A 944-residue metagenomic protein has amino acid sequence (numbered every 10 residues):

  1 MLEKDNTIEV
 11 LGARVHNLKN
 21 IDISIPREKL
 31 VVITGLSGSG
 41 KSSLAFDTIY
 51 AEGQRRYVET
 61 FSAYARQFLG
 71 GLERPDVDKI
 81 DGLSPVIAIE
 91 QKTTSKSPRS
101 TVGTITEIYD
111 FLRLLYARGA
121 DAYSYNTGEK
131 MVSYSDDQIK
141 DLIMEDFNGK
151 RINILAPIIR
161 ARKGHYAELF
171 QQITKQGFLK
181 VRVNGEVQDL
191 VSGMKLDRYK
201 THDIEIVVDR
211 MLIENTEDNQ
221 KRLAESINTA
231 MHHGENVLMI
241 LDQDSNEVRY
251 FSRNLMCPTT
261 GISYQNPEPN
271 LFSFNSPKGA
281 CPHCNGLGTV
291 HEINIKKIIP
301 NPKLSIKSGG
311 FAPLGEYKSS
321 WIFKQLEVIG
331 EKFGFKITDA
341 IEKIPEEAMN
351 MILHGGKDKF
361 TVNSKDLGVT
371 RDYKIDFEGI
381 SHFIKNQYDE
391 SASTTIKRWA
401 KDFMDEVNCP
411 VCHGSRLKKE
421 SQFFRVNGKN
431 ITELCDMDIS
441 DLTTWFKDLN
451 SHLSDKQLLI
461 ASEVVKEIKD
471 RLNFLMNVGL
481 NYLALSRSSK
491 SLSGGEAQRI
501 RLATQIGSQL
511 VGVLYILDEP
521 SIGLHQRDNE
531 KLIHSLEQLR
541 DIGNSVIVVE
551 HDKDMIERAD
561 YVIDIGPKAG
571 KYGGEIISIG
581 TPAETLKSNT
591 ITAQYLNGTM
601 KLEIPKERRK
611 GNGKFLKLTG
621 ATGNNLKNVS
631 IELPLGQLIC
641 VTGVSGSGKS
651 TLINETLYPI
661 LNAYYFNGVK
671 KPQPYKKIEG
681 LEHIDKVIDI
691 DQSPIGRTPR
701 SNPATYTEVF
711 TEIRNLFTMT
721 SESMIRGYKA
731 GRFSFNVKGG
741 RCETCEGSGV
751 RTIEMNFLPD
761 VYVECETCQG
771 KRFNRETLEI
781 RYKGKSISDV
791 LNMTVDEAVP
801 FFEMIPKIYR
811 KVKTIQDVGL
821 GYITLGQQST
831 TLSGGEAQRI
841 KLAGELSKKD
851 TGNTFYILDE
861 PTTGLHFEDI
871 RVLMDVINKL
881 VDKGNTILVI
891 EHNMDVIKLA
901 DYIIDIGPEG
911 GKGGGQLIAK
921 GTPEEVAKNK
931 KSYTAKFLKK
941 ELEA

Functional and structural regions predicted by a protein language model:
M1-A944: Conserved phosphate-binding elements of NTP-dependent enzyme cores
